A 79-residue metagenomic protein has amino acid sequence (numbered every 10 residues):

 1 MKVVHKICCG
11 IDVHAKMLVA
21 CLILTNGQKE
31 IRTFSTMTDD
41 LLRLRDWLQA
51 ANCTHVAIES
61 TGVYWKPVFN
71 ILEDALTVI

Functional and structural regions predicted by a protein language model:
M1-I79: Phosphate- and other anionic-substrate recognition elements at nucleic-acid/protein interfaces
